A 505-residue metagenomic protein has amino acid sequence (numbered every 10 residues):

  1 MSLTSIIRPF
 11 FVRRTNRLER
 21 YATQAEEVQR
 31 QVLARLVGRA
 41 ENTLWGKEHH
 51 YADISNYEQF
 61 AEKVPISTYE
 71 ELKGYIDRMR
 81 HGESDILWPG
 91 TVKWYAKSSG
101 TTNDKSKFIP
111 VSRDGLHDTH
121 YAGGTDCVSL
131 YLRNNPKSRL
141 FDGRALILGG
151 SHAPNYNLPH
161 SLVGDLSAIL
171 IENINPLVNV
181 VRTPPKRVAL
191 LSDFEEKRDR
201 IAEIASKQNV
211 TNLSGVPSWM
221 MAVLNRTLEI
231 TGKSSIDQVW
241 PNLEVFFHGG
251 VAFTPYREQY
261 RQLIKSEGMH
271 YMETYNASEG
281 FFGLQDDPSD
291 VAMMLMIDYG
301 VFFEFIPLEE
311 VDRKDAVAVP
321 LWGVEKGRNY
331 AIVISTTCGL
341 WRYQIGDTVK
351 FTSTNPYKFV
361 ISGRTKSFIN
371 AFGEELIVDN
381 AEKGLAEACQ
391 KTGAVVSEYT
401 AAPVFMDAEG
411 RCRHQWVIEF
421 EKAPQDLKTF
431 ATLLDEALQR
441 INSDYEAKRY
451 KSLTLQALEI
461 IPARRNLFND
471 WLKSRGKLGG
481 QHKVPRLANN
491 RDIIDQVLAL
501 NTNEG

Functional and structural regions predicted by a protein language model:
M1-A52, Q59-S67, G74-G82, S161 (+1 more regions): Active-site glycine/GP-rich loop and adjacent strand/helix microenvironment that borders small-molecule binding pockets
L36, S55-N56, T68, D114-H120: Accessory carbohydrate-recognition regions in carbohydrate-active enzymes
R80-K97: Conserved pre-ATP/AMP-binding loop-to-beta segment of ANL
S84-W88, I109-H117, N370, E374: Alpha-helix N-cap/helix-initiation motif
Y95-I109: Conserved adenylation A10 loop of the ANL superfamily
I109-P110, L158-P159, N225: Short, solvent-exposed loop/turn and secondary-structure capping segments
V111-R133: Conserved structural elements of the adenylate-forming
S129-V178: Conserved AMP-binding loop of ANL adenylate-forming enzymes
